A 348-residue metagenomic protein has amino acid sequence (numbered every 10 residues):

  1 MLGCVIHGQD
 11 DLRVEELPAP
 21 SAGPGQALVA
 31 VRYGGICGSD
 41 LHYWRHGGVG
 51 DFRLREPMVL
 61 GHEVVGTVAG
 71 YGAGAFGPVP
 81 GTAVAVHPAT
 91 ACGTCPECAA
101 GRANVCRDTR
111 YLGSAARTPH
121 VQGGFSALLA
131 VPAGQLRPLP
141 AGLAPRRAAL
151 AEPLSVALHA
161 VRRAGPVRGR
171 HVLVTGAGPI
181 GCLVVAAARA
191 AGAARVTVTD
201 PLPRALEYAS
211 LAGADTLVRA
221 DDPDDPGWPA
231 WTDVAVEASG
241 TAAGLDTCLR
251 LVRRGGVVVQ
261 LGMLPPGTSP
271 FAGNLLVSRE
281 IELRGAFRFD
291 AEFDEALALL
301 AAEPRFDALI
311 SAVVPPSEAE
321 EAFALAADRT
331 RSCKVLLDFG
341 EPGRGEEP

Functional and structural regions predicted by a protein language model:
M1-G3, D246, D290-P348: C-terminal hydrophobic helical "lid"/dimerization subdomain of Rossmann-like NAD(P)H-dependent oxidoreductases
V5-S21, G38-G70, A85-H87, C106-H120: N-terminal glycine-rich cofactor-binding segment
P20-G34, V49-A99, P140-G142: Glycine-rich beta-strand-centered segment in the early N-terminal region that forms part of a ligand/cofactor-binding
V79, P140-D222: Mid-domain Rossmann-like dinucleotide-binding core that forms the NAD(H)/NADP(H) cofactor-binding site
A85, V236, V259: N-terminal Rossmann-like NAD(P) cofactor-binding module of classical short-chain dehydrogenase/reductase
C92-T175: NAD(P)H dinucleotide-binding glycine-rich loop of Rossmann-like/cofactor-binding domains, especially the beta1-alpha1
P226-A235: A short acidic, Gly/Pro-enriched loop at the edge of an enzyme's catalytic core that lines a small-molecule cofactor
A242-A302, D338-P348: Glycine-rich phosphate-binding loop and adjacent beta-alpha segment of Rossmann(oid) nucleotide-cofactor-binding
